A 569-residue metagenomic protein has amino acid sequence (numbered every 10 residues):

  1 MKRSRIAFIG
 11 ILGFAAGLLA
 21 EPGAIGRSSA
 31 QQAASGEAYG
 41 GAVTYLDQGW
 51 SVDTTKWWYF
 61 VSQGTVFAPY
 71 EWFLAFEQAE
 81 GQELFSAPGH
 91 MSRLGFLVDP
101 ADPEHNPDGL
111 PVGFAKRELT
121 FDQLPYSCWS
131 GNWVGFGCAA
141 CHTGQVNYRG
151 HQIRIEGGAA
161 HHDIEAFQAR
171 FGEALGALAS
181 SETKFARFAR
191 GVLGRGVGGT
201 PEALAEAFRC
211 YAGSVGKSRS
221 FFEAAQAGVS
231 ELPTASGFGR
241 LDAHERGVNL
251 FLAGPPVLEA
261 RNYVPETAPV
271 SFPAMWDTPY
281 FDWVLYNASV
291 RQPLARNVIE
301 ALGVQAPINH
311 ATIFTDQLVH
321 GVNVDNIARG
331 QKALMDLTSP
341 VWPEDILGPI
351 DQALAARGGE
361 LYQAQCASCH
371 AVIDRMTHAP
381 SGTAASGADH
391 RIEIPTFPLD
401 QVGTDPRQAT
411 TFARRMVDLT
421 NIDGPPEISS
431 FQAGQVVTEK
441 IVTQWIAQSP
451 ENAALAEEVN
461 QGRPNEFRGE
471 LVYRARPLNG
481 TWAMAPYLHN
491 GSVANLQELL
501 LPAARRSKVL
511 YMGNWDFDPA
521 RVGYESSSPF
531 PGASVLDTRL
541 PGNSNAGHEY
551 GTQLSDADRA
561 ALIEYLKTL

Functional and structural regions predicted by a protein language model:
M1-I11: Bacterial N-terminal signal peptides that target proteins for export
R3, P22-G23: Long, low-complexity, intrinsically disordered N-terminal extensions of eukaryotic proteins, enriched
I9-E21: Bacterial N-terminal signal peptides
I25-L569: Periplasmic c-type cytochrome electron-transfer domains
